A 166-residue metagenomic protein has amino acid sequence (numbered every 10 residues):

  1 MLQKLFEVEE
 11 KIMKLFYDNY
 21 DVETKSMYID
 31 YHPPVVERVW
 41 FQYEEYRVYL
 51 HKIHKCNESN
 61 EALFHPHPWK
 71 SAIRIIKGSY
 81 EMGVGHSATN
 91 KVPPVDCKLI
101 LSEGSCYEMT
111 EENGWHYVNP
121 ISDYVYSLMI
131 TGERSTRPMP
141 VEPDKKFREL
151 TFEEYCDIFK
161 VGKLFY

Functional and structural regions predicted by a protein language model:
M1-Y49, K91-P94: A short, N-terminal "cap"/entry segment at the start of jelly-roll beta-barrel domains of the cupin/DSBH fold
E44-R47, K55-E58, S79-E81: Short, charged/polar surface micro-motifs in flexible loops or helix N-caps
Y49-H67, L101-S102, E111-N113: Conserved short histidine dyad/triad with adjacent acidic residue
K55, Y80, N113-W115, G132-T136: Short, solvent-exposed loop/turn segments at secondary-structure junctions
P66-M82, I130: Short, conserved beta-strand element in jelly-roll/cupin
A72, Y117, S122-M139: A short hydrophobic beta-strand segment most commonly corresponding to one strand of the jelly-roll/cupin
V84-P120: Short acidic-glycine-tyrosine-enriched beta hairpin
E154-Y166: A conserved mid-domain beta-alpha-beta active-site/ligand-binding segment of alpha/beta enzyme cores
